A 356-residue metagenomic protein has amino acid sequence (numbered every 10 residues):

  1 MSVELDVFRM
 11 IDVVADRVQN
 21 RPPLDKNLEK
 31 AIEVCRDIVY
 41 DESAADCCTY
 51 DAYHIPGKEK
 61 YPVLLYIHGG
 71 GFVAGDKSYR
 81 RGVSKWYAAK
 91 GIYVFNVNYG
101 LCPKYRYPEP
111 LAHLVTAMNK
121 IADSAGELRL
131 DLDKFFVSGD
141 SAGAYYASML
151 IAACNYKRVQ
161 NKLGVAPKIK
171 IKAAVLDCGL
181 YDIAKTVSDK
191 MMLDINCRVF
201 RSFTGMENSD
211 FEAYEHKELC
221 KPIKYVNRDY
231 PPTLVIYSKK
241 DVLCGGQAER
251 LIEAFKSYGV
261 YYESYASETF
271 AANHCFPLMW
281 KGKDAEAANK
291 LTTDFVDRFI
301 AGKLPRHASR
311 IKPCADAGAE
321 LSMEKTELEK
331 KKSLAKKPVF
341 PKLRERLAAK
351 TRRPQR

Functional and structural regions predicted by a protein language model:
M1-L347: Alpha/beta-hydrolase superfamily serine-hydrolase fold, recognizing
R353-R356: Non-Sec secretion/translocation targeting segments of pathogen effectors
